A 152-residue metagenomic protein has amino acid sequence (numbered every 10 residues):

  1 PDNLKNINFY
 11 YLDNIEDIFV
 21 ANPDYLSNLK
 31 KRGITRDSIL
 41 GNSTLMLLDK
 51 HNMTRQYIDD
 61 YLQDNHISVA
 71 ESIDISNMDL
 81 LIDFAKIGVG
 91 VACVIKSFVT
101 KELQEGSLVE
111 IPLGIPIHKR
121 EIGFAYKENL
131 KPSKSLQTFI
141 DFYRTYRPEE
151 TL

Functional and structural regions predicted by a protein language model:
P1-D2, P23, H51, K96-F98 (+2 more regions): Short secondary-structure boundary segments
P1-N6, D74-I75: Central regulatory/effector-binding core of bacterial HTH transcription factors
N3-L4, N52-M53, D79-L80, F98 (+1 more regions): Short alpha-helical
K5-K50: Flexible hinge/capping segments at coil-to-helix
N8-D17, E105-H118: Short beta-strand->loop
S27-K30, S43-N65, S133-K134, I140 (+1 more regions): Secondary-structure junction motif
D59-I111: Hydrophobic hinge/microswitch elements
I111-L152: A late-sequence structural motif
